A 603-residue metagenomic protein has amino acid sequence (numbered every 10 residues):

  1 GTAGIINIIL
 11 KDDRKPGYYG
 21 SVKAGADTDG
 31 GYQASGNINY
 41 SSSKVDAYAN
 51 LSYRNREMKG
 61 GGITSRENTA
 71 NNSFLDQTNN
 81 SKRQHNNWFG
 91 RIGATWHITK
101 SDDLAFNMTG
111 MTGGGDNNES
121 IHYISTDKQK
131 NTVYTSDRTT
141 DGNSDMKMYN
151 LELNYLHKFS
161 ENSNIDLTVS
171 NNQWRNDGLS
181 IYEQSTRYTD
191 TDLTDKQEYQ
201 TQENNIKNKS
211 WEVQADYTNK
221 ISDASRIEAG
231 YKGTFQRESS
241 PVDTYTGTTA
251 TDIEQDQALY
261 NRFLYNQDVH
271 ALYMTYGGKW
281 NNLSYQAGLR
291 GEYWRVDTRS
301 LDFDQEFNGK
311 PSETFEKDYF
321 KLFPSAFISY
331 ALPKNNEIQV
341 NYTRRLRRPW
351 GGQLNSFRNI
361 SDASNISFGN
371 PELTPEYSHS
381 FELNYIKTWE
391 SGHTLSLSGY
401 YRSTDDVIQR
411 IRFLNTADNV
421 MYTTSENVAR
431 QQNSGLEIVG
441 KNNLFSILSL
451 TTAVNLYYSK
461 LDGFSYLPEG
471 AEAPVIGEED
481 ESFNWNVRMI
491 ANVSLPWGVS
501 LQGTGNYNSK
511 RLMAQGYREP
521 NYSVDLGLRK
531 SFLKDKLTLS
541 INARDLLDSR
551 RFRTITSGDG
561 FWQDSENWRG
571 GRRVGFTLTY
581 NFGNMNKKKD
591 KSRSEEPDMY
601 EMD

Functional and structural regions predicted by a protein language model:
G1-K23: N-terminal periplasmic accessory domains that precede and gate Gram-negative outer-membrane beta-barrel machines
K15-N39: Short strand-turn segments of transmembrane beta-barrel domains in outer membranes, especially the first one or two
A24-G30, S42, Y53-E57, G110-D116 (+15 more regions): Transmembrane beta-strands of outer-membrane beta-barrel pores
G30-E57, S73-E119, K147-N154: Transmembrane beta-barrel wall of Gram-negative outer-membrane proteins
T78, T201, S210-Q214, D256-N261 (+6 more regions): Outer membrane beta-barrel strand-and-loop segments of large Gram-negative receptors, especially TonB-dependent
R226-P333, S465-Y466: Signature of Gram-negative outer-membrane beta-barrel scaffolds
R295-D297, Y330, K334-S380, Y401-T423 (+2 more regions): Surface-exposed extracellular loop regions of Gram-negative outer-membrane beta-barrel proteins, predominantly
A326, E479-D603: Conserved C-terminal beta-signal and adjacent last beta-strands/turns of outer-membrane beta-barrel proteins
